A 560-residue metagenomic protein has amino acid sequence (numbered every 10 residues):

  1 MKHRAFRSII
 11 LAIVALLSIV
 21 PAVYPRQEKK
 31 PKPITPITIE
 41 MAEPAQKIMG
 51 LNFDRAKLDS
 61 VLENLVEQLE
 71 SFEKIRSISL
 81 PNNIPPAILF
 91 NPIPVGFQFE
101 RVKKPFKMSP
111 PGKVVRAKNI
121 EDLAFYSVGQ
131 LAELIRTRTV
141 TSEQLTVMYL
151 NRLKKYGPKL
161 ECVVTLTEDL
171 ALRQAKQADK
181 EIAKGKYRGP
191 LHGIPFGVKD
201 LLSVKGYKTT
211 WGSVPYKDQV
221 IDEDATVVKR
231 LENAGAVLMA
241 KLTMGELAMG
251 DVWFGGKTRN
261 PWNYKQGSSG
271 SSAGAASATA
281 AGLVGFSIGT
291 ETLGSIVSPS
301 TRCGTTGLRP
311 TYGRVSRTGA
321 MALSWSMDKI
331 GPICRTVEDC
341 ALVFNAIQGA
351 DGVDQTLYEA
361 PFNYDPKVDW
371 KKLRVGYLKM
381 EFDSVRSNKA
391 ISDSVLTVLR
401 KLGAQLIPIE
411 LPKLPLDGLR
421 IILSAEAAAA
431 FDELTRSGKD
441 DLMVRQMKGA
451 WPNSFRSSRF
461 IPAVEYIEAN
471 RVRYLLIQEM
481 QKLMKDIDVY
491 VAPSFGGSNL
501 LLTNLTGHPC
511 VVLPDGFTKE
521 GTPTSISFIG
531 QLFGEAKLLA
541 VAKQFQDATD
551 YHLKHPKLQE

Functional and structural regions predicted by a protein language model:
M1-I10: Bacterial N-terminal signal peptides that target proteins for export
I10-I19: Bacterial N-terminal signal peptides
R55, V61-L293, T311, T397: Gly/Ser-rich catalytic/binding loops embedded in alpha/beta enzyme cores
S109-D122, L191-W211, D369-L378, I421-I477 (+2 more regions): Short helix-loop capping/hinge segments that flank enzyme active sites or metal/cofactor-binding pockets
S109-V114, R309-D393, D547-E560: A short helix-breaking turn/cap at a secondary-structure junction
R138, G193, N233, V237-M239 (+6 more regions): Glycine-rich, small-residue loops and helix-cap segments that act as flexible hinges at active-site edges
T139, Q144-L150, K176, S384-P412 (+2 more regions): Acyltransferase
E223-I347, P493, N504, H508-S527: Short glycine/serine-rich loop segments
